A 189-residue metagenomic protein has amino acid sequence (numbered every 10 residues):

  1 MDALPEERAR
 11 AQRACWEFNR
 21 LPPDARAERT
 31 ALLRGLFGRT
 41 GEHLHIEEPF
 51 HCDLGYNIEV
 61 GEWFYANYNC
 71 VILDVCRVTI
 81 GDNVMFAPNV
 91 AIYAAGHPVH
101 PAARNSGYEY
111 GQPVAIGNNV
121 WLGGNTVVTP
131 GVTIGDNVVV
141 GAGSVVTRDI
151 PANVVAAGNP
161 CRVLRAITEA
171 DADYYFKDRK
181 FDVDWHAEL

Functional and structural regions predicted by a protein language model:
M1-H43, C161-L189: Terminal amphipathic alpha-helical/low-complexity segments used for targeting or macromolecular assembly
N19, D149-N153: Short arginine-rich
F50-V60, Y65-T133, N159-P160, R165-F176: Flexible, glycine/small-residue-enriched loop-and-beta-strand segment within the central core of proteins
W121, V139, V155-A157: Short-chain dehydrogenase/reductase
G123-D149: Beta-rich strand-turn-strand
V145-T147, V155, V163: Conserved hydrophobic/aromatic beta-strand scaffold that supports enzyme active sites
